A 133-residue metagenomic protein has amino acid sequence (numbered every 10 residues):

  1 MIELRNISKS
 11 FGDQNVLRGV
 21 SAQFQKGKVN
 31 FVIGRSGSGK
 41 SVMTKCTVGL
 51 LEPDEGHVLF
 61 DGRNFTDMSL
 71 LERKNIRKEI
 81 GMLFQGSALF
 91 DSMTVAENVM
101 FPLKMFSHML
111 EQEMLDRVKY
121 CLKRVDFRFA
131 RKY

Functional and structural regions predicted by a protein language model:
Q14-N15, K74: Short coil-to-beta microelement around the adenine-binding A-loop and adjacent beta1/P-loop entry of ABC ATPase
F31, K74-S87: ABC nucleotide-binding domain signature
I33-R35: The feature captures the beta-strand-to-loop junction immediately N-terminal to the Walker
V48: Helix-to-loop junction immediately C-terminal to a conserved catalytic motif
G56-N64, I76: Conserved ABC transporter NBD signature motif
R63-N64, E111-R131: Conserved ABC ATPase "signature" region
S92-F101: Short coil-to-helix segment of the ABC ATPase nucleotide-binding domain corresponding to the Q-loop/switch region
